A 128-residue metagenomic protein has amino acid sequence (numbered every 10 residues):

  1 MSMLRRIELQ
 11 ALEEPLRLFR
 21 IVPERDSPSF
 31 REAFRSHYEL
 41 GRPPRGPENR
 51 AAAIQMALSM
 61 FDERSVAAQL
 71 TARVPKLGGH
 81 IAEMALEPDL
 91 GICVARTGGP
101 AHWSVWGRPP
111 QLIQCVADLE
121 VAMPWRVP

Functional and structural regions predicted by a protein language model:
M1-L58, D62-P128: Conserved NAD+-utilizing ADP-ribose enzyme module
